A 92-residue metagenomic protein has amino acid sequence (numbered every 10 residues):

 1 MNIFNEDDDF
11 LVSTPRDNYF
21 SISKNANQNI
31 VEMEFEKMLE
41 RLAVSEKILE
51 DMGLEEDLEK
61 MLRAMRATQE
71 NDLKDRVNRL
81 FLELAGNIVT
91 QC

Functional and structural regions predicted by a protein language model:
M1-D7, V12-N18, I22, L82-C92: Short, functional C-terminal segments
D9-K60: Long, leucine- and charge-enriched amphipathic alpha-helices that form heptad-repeat coiled-coil/leucine-zipper-like
D57-C92: Charged low-complexity stretches with an acidic bias
